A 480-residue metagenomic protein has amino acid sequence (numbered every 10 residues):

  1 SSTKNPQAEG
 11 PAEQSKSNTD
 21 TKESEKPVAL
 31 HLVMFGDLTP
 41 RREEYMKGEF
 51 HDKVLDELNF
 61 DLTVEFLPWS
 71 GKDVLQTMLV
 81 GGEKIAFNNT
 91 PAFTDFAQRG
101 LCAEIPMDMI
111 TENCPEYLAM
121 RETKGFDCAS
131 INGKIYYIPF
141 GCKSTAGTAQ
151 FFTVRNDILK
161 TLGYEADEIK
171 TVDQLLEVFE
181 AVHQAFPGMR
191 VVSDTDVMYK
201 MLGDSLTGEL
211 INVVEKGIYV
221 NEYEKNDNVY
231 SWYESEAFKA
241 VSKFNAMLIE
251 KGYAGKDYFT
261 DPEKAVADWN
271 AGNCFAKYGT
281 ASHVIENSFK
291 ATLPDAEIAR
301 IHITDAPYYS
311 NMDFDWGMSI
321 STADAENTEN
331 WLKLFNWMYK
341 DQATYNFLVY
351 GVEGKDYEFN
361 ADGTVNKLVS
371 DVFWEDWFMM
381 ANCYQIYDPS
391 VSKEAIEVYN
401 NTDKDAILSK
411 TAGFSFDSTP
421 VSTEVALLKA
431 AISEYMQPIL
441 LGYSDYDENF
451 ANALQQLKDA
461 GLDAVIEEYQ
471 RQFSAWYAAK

Functional and structural regions predicted by a protein language model:
S1-K480: Extracytoplasmic/secretory soluble proteins
